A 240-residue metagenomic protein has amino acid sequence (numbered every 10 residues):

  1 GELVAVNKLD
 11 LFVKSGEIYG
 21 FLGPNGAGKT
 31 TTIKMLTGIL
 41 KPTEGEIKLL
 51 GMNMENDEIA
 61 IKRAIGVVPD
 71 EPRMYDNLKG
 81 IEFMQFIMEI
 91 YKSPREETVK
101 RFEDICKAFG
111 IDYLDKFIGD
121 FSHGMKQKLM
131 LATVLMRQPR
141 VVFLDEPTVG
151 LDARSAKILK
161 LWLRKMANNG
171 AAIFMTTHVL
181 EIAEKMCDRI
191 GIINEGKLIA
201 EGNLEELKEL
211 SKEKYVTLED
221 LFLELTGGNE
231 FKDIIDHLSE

Functional and structural regions predicted by a protein language model:
G45-N53, A60-I61: Conserved ABC transporter NBD signature motif
V142-E146: Catalytic Walker B motif of ABC-type/P-loop ATPase nucleotide-binding domains
A156-N169: Helical segment within the ABC ATPase nucleotide-binding domain
A183-K185: A short, surface-exposed alpha-helical micro-motif characterized by mixed small hydrophobic and charged/polar residues
E201-G202: ABC ATPase "signature
